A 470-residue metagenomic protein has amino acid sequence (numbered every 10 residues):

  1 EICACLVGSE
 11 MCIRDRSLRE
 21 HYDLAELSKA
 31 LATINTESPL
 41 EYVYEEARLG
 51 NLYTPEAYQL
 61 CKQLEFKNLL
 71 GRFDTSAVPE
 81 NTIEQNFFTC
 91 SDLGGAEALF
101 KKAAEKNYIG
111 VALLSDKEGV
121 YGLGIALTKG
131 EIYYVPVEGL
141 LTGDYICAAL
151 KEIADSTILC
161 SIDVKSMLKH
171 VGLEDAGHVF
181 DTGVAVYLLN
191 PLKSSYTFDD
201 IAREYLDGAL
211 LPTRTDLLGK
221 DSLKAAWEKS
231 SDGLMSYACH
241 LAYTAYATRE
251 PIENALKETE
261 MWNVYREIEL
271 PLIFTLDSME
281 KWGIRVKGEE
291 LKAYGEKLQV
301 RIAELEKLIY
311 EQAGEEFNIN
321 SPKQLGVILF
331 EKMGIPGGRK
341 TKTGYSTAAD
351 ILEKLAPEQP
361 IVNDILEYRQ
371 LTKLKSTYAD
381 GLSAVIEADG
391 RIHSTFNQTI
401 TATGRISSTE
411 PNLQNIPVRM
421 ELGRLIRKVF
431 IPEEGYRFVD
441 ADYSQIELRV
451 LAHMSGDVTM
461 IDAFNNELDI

Functional and structural regions predicted by a protein language model:
E1-G8, I13: Single conserved hydrophobic/aromatic residue that forms the stacking wall/gate of nucleotide- or nucleobase-binding
S9-E10, I335-R339, G456-E467: Cytochrome P450 catalytic domain signature, combining two hallmark sequence patches
R14, E26, T182, P191-Y205 (+3 more regions): C-terminal interaction appendages of subunits in large macromolecular complexes
S17-G139, I162-V164, D221-R424, I431 (+3 more regions): Conserved "right-hand" nucleotidyltransferase catalytic core of DNA-directed polymerases
G124-T128, G143-E253: Charged catalytic and DNA/RNA-contacting regions of genome-maintenance and nucleic-acid-processing enzymes
P191, I319, A441, A463-N466: Conserved, non-catalytic sequence blocks in retroelement Pol enzymes and Pol-derived host proteins
T215-L218, R266, N465-N466: Substrate-binding beta-hairpin/strand module that engages nucleic acids
